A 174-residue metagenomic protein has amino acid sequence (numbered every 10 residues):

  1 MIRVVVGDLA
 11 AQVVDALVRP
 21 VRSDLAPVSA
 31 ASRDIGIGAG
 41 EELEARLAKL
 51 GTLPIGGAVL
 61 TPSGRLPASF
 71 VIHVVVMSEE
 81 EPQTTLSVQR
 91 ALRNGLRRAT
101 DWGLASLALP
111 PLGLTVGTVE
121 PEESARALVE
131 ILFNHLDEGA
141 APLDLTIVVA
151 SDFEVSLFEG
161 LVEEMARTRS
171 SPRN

Functional and structural regions predicted by a protein language model:
M1-D101: Glycine-/small-residue-enriched capping loops at alpha/beta junctions
E79-N174: Phosphate/ribose-phosphate-bearing ligand recognition and processing surfaces, centered on ADP-ribose/NAD(+/P+) systems
